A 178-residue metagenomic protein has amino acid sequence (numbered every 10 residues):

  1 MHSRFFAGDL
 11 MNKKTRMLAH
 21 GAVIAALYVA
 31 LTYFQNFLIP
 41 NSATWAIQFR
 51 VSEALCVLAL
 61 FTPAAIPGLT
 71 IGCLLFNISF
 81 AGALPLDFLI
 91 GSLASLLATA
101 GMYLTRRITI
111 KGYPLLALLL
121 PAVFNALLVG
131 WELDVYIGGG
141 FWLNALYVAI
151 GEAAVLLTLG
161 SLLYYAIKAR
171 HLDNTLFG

Functional and structural regions predicted by a protein language model:
M1-L10: Short, Lys/Arg-enriched N-terminal segments with co-localized hydrophobic residues within the first ~10-30 amino acids
L10-L60, A64: Hydrophobic transmembrane alpha-helices
K13, G68, L143-N144: Membrane-interface alpha-helices at helix entry/exit sites of multi-pass transporters
Y28, L69-N77: Small-polar-interrupted transmembrane alpha-helices in polytopic inner-membrane proteins
N36-W45, A54, L74-A100, L104-G178: Membrane-embedded alpha-helical hairpins and interfacial helices in multi-pass inner-membrane proteins
A64-I66, P114: Membrane-interfacial loop-to-transmembrane alpha-helix junctions, especially the N-terminal start
